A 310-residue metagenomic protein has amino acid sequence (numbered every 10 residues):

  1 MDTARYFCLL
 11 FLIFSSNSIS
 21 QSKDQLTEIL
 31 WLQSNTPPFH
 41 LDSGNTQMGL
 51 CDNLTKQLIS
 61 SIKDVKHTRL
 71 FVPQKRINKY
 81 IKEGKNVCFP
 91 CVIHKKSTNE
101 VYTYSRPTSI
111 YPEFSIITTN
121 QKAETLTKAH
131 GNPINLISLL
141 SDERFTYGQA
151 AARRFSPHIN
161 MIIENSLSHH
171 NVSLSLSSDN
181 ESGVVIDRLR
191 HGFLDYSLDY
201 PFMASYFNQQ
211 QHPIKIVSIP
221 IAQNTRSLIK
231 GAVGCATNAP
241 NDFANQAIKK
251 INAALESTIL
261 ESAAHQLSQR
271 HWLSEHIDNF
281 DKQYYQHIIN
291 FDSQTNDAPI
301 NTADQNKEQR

Functional and structural regions predicted by a protein language model:
Q21-Y102: Extracytoplasmic small-molecule ligand-binding "clamshell" domains of the periplasmic binding protein/Venus flytrap
D24-D42, G131-P157: Short loop->beta-strand "edge-of-pocket" segments that line small-molecule binding or catalytic clefts across diverse
Q33-P37, I110-S115, H212-N252, S274-F291: Periplasmic-binding protein-like
D52-I62, N120-I134, S141-D142, I229-S274: Extended ligand-binding regions for polar small-molecule ligands
T55-K63, L136-D179, N208-H212, R270: Ligand-binding cleft/hinge of the Venus flytrap
H67-K79, S173-D187: Short helix-initiation/N-cap motifs at beta->coil->alpha
R69-S141, A152, P220-I221, R226 (+3 more regions): Acidic, polar ligand-binding/catalytic clefts
N86-I93, D195-P201, S205: Paired acidic/hydrophobic, glycine-rich loop segments that form the ligand-binding mouth/hinge of periplasmic-binding
